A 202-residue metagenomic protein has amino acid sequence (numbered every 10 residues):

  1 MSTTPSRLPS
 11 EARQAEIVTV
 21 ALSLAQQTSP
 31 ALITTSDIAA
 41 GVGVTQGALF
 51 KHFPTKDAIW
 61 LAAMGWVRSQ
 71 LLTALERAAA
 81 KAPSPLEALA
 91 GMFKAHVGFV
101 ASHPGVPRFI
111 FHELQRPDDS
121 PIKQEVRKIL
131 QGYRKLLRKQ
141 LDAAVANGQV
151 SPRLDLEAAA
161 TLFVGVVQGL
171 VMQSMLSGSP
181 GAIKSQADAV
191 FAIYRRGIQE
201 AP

Functional and structural regions predicted by a protein language model:
M1-A12, R153, P202: N-terminal intrinsically disordered/low-complexity leader segments
R13-A21, I38, A63-V67, L71 (+1 more regions): Generic hydrophobic, amphipathic alpha-helix propensity
E16, L24-A58, A62: Helix-turn-helix
A62, E76-V106, L156, A160-F163: Hydrophobic alpha-helical connector segments
S69-L72, E76, S120-N147, E157-T161 (+1 more regions): Amphipathic alpha-helical packing segments from all-alpha helical-bundle domains
G98-S102, K139, A143, F163-G181 (+1 more regions): Amphipathic C-terminal alpha-helical segment
A101-P121: Amphipathic alpha-helical segments used for helix-helix packing
